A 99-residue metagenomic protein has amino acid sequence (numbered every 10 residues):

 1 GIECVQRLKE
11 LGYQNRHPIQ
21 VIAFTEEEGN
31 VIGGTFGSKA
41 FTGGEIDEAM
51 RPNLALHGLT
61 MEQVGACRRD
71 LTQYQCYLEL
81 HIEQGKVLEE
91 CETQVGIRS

Functional and structural regions predicted by a protein language model:
G1-G29: Alpha-helical metal-binding/catalytic segments enriched in His/Glu/Asp
R16, F24-S99: Midchain, well-structured core segments that form catalytic/ion-binding scaffolds
